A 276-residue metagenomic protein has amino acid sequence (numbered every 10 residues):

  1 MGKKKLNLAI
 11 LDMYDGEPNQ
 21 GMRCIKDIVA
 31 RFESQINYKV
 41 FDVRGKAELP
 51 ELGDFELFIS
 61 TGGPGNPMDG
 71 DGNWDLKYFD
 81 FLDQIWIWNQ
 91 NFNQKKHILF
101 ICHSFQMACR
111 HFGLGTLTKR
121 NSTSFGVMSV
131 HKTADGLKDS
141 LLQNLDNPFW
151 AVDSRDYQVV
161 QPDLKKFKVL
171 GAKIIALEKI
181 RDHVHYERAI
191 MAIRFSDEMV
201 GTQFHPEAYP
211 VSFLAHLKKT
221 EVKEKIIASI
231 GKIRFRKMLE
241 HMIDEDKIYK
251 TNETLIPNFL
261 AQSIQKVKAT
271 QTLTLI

Functional and structural regions predicted by a protein language model:
M1-W88, T220, K225-I276: N-terminal beta1-alpha1 cap of cysteine-dependent amidohydrolase-like domains
G2-K3, P50-D54, N93, N144-D146 (+2 more regions): Flexible, charged surface loops at secondary-structure boundaries
G2-K4, N91-K95, H183-Y186: Short, solvent-exposed loop/turn segments that connect beta-strands within catalytic domains and beta-strand-rich
A9, K39-F41, I59, L99 (+3 more regions): Hydrophobic/aromatic beta-strand patches that form the interior of the parallel beta-sheet core in alpha/beta enzyme
E17-P18, L49, N66-D69, Q106-R110 (+2 more regions): Short catalytic/ligand-binding loop motif for oxyanion handling, primarily in non-cytosolic enzymes, centered on
G65-G136: Cysteine-nucleophile active-site neighborhood
G113-S212: Pocket-forming structural segment of enzyme catalytic cores
A208-K218, K223-I226: Metal-dependent de-N-acetylase/amidase catalytic core
